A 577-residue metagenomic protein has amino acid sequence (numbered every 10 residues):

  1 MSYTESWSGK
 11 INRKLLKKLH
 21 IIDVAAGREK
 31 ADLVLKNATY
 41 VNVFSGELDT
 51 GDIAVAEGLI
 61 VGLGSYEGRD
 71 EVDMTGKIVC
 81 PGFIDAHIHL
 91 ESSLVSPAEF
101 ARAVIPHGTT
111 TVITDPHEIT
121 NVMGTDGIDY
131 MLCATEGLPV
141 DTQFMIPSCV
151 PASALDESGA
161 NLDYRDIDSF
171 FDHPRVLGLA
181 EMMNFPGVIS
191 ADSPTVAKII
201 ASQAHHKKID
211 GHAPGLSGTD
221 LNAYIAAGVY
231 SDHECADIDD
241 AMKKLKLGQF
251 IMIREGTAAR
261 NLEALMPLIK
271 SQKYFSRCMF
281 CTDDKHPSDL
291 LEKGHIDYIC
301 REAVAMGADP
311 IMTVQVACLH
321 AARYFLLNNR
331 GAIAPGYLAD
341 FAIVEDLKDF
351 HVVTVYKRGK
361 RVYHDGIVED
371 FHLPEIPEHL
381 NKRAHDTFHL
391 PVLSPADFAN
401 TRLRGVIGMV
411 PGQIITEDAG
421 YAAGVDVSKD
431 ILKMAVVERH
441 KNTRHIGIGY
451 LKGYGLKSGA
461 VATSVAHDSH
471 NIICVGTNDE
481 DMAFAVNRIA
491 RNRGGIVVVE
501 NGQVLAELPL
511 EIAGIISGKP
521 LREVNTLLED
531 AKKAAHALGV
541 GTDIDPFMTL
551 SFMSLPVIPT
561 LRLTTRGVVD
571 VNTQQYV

Functional and structural regions predicted by a protein language model:
M1-G51, V55-A56, G64, I105-H107 (+2 more regions): Active-site microenvironment of metallo-dependent hydrolases
S2-V24, A101-H206, S271, L505-P509: Divalent-metal coordination cores built from histidine and acidic residues
E29-K36, Y66-T114: Replace "His-x-His-based motif
D32-L33, D70, T110-V112, V140-Q143 (+11 more regions): Structural motif
A38, G58, G76, H87 (+9 more regions): Divalent metal-coordination and catalytic microenvironments
D85-S96, P151-D163, Y230: Active-site mouth loops of central-metabolism enzymes
H89-S93, H117-I119, P147-A152, M182-F185 (+4 more regions): Active-site beta-loop-alpha junctions enriched in small/polar residues
G127, N161-E181, G187-M252, R260-F280 (+2 more regions): Histidine/acidic residue-rich metal-binding segments in metalloenzymes
